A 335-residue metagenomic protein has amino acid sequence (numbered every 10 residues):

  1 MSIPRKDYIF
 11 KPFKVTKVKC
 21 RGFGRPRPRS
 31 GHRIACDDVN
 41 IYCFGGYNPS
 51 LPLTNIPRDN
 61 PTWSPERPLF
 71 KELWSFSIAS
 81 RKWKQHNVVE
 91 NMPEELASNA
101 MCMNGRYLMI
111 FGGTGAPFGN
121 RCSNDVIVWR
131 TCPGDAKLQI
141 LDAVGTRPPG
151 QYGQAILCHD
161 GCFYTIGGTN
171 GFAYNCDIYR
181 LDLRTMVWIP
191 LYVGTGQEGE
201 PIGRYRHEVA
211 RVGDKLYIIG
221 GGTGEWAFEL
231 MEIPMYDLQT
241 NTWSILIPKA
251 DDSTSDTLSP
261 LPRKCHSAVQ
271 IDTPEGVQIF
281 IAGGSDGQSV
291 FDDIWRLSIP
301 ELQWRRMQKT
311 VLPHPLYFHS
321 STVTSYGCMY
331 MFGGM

Functional and structural regions predicted by a protein language model:
M1-M335: Kelch-like beta-propeller repeat domains
